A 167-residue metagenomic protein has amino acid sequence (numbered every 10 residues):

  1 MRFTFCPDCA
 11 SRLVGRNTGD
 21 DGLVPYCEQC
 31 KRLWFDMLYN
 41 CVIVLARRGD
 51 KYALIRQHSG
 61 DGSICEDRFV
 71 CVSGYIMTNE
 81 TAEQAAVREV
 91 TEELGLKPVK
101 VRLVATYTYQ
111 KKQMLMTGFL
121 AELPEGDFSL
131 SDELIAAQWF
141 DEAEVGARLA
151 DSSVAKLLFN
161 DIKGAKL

Functional and structural regions predicted by a protein language model:
M1-F3, L157-L167: A broadly conserved sequence feature marking short terminus-proximal activation segments in nucleic acid-centric
M1-V44: Acidic, metal-coordinating catalytic segment for phosphate/diphosphate chemistry, firing primarily on the Nudix
F5, L45, L54, G118-L120 (+1 more regions): Conserved hydrophobic/aromatic beta-strand scaffold that supports enzyme active sites
P7, V14, A53, M77 (+1 more regions): Nucleotide phosphate-binding site architecture
G22, M37-C41, R47, E66 (+2 more regions): Short connector loops at helix/strand junctions that flank enzyme active sites, especially segments positioning acidic
V44-L45, D61, S129-S131: Short secondary-structure boundary/capping segments
R47-E92: Conserved Nudix-box catalytic region and its N-terminal flanking loop in Nudix hydrolases and closely related
G74-D161: Unchanged
